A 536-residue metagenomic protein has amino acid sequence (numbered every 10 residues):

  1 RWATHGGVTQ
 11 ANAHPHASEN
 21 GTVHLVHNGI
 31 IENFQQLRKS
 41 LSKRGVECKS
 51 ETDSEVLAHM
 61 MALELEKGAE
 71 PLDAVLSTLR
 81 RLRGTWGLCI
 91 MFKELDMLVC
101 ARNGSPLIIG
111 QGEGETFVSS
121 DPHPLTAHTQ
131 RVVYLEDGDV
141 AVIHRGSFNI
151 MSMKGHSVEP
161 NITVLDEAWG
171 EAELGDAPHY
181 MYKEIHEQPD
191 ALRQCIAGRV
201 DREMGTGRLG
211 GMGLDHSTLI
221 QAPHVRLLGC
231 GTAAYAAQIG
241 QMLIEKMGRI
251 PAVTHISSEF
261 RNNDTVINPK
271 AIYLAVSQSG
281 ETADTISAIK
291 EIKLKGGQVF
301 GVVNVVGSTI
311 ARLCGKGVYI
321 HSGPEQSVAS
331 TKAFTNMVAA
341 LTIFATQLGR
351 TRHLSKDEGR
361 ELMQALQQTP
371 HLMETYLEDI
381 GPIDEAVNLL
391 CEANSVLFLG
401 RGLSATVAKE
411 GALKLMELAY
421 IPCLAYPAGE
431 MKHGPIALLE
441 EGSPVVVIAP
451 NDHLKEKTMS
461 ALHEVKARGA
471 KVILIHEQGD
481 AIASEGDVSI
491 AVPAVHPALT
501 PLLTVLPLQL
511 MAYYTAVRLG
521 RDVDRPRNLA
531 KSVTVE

Functional and structural regions predicted by a protein language model:
R1-A11, G198, E203-H216, G240-V276 (+2 more regions): Glycine-rich oxoanion-binding loops at beta->alpha junctions
R1-L174, P178, E187-H224, E374-L377: Conserved short alpha-helical segments that host acidic/polar catalytic motifs at enzyme active sites
R1-T4, G21, I30-E32, Q36 (+25 more regions): Short, glycine-/Ser/Thr-/acidic-enriched flexible segments
P15-A17, I90, V99-C100, V132-V133 (+12 more regions): Replace "in large, NTP-powered and nucleic-acid-processing enzymes" with "in large, NTP-powered factors and other
H24, N28-E32, M97-I109, A177-M181 (+6 more regions): Conserved phosphate/anionic-ligand binding catalytic regions in large, soluble enzymes, centered on
G155, M181, E485-G486, V495-E536: Generic C-terminus detector
Q188-L192, I196-R226, K316-P444, A516-E536: Active-site phosphate/pyrophosphate-binding segments
I220-Q368, R401, I448-V492, M511 (+1 more regions): Glycine-rich phosphate-binding loops that contact phosphosugars or nucleotide phosphates
